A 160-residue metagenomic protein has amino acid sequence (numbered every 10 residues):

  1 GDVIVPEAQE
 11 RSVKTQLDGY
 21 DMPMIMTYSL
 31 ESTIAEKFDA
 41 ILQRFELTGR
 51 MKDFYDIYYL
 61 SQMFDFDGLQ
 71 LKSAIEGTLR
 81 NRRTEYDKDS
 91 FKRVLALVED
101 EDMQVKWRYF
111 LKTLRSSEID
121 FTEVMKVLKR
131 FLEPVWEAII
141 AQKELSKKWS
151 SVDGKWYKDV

Functional and structural regions predicted by a protein language model:
G1-V160: Structured mid-to-C-terminal alpha-helical surface segments
